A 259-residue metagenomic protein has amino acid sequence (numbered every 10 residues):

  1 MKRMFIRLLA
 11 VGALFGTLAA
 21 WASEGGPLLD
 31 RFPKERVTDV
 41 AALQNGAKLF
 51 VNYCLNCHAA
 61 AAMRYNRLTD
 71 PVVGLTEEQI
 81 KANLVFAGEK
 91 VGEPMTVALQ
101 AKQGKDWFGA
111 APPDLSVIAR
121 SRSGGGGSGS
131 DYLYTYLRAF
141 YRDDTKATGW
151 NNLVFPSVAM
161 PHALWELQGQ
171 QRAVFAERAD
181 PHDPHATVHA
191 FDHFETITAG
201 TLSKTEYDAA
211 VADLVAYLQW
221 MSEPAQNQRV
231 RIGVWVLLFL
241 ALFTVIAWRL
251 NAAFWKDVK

Functional and structural regions predicted by a protein language model:
M1-R7: Positively charged n-region of N-terminal signal peptides that target proteins for export
R7-T17: Bacterial N-terminal signal peptides
L18-A22: Sec/Tat signal peptide C-region and signal peptidase I cleavage site
S23-K48, A59-V73, S222-V230: Electrostatic cytochrome c docking/interface patches
F50-A61, L214: The canonical Cys-X-X-Cys-His
D70-A199, D208-A212, L218-Q219: Extracytoplasmic electron-transfer domains, predominantly the class I c-type cytochrome c fold
K204-Q228, I232: Juxtamembrane amphipathic/hinge helix adjacent to a transmembrane helix
R229-K259: Juxtamembrane interface at the cytosolic side of transmembrane helices
